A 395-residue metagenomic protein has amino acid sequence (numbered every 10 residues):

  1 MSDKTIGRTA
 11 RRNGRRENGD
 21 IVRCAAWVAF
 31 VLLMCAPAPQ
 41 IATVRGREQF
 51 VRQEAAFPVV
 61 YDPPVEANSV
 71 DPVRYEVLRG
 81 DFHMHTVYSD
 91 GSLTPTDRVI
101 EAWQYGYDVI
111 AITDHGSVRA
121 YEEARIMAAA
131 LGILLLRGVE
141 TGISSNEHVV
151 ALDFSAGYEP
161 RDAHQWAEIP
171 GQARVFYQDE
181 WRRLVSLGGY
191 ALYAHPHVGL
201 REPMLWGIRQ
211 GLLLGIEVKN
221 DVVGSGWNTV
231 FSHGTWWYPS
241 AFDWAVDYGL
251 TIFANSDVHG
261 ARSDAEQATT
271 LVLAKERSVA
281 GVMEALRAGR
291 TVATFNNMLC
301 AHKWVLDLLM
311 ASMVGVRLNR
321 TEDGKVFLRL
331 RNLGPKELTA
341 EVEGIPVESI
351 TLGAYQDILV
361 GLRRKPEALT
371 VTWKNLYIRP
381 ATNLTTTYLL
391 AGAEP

Functional and structural regions predicted by a protein language model:
M1-N18: N-terminal secretory signal peptides that target proteins for export/translocation
K4, Q40-G80, V99, S145-A156 (+1 more regions): Charged catalytic cores and adjacent phosphate/nucleic-acid-binding surfaces used for phosphate/nucleic-acid chemistry
R16-W27: N-terminal Sec-pathway targeting helices
A25-A36: Bacterial N-terminal signal peptides
A36-A38, H195: Hydrophobic alpha-helix-in-membranes signature
F50, F57-P203, R209-G211, V218-F231 (+1 more regions): A metal-dependent hydrolase metal-coordination microenvironment
